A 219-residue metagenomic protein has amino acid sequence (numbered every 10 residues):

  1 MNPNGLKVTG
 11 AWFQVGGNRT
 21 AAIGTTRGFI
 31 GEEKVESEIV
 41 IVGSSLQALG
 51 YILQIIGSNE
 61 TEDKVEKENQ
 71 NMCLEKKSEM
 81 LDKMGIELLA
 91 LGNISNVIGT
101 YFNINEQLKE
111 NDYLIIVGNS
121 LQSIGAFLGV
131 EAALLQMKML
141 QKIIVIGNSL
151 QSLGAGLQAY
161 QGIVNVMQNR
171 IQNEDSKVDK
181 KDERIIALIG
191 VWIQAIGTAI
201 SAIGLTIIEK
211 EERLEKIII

Functional and structural regions predicted by a protein language model:
M1-S152, G156-W192, A199, I203-I219: Glycine-rich, hydrophobic membrane-spanning regions of integral membrane proteins that mediate transport
